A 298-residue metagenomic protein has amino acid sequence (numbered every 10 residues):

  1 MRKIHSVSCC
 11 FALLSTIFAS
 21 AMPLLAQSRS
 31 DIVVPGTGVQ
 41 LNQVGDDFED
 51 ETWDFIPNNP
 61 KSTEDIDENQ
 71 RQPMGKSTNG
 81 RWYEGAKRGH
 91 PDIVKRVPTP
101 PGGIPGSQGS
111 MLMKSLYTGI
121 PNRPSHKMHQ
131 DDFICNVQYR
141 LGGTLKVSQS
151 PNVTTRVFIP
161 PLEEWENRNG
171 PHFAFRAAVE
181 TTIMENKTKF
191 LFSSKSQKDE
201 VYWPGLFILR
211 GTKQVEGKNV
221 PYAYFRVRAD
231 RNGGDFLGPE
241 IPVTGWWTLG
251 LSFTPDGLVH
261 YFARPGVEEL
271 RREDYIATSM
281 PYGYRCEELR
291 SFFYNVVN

Functional and structural regions predicted by a protein language model:
M1-I4: Positively charged n-region of N-terminal signal peptides that target proteins for export
S8, P160, T254: Residue-level marker of positions within ordered structural domains that often coincide with functionally constrained
C9-S20: Bacterial N-terminal signal peptides
A26-R231, L237-P239, I276-N298: Low-complexity, Ser/Thr/Pro/Gly-rich disordered linker/stalk regions
D230, G266-E268: Change "in extracellular beta-sheet-rich domains … of secreted and cell-surface proteins" to "in beta-sheet-rich domains
T244-H260, R264-G266: Localized edge beta-strand/strand-to-loop motifs within extracellular or lumenal beta-rich domains
R271-Y275: A short, polar/proline- and glycine-enriched secondary-structure boundary/capping micro-motif
